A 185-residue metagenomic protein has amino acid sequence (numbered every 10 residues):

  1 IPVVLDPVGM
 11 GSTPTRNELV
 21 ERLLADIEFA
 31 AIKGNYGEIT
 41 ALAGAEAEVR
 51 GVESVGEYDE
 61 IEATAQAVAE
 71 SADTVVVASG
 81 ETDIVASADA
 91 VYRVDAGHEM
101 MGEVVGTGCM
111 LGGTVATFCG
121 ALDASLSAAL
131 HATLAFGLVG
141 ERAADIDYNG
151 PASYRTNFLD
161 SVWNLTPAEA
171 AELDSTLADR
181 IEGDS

Functional and structural regions predicted by a protein language model:
I1-V4, V76: Hydrophobic beta-strand scaffold residues
V8-M10, G37: Active-site beta-loop-alpha junctions enriched in small/polar residues
N17-V91: Conserved phosphate/ATP/ADP-binding segment of small-molecule kinases
A41, V105-L134: Short, small-residue alpha-helix embedded
T64-A69, S125-G140, F158-L159: Short, well-structured alpha-helical segments that form the helix of a local strand-helix-strand
A86, A90-A96, L130-G150, Y154: Glycine-rich phosphate/pyrophosphate-binding loop at beta-loop-alpha junctions
V94-G106: Short pre-catalytic strand/loop immediately N-terminal to key active-site residues, enriched for Gly-Thr
L138-S185: Charged C-terminal helix
